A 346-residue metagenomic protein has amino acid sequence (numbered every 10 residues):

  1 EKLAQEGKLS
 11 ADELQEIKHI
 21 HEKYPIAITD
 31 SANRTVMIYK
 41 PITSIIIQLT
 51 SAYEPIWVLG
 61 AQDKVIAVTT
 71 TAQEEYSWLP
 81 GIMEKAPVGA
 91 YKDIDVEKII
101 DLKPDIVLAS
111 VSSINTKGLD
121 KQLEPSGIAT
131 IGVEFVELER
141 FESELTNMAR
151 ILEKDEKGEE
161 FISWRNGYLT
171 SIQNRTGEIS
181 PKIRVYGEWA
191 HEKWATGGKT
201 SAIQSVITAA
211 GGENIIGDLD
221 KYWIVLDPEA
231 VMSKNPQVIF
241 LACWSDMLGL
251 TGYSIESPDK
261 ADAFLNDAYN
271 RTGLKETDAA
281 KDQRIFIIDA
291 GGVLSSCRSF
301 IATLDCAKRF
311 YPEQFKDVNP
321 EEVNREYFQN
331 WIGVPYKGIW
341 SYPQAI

Functional and structural regions predicted by a protein language model:
S10, I20-I28, T35-M37, G118-A195 (+3 more regions): Extracytoplasmic substrate-binding proteins
S31-N33, K85-E97, L219-P228: Short helix-initiation/N-cap motifs at beta->coil->alpha
A32-L59, E192: Conserved H-X4-D acyltransferase segment
S44-Q48, I66-T69, A90, I106-S110 (+5 more regions): Structural recognition of the beta-strand scaffold that forms the well-ordered cores of secreted hydrolase catalytic
I46-L102, I106-I114: A short, structured surface patch at a secondary-structure boundary
T69, E74, T200-W223, R284-F286: His/Asp/Glu-enriched short active-site or ligand-binding loop at hydrolase and phosphoryl-transfer sites
V96-I100, D120, Q204, P228-E229: Short hydrophobic/charged patches on amphipathic alpha-helices used for structural packing and interfaces
V206-T208, I215-G217, W223-T251: Ligand-binding pocket segment of bilobal, Venus flytrap-like solute-binding proteins
